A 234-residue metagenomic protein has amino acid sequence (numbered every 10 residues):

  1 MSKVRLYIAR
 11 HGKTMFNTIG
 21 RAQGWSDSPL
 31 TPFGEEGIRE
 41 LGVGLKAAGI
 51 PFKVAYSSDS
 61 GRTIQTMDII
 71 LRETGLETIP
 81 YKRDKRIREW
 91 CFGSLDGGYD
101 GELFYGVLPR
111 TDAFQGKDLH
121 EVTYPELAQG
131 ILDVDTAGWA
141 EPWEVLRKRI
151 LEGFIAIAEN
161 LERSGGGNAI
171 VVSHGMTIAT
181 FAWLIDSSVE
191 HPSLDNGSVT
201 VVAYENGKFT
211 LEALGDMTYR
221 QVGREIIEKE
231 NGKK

Functional and structural regions predicted by a protein language model:
S2-V4, W90-E102, R110-A113, E159-G167 (+1 more regions): Acidic, low-complexity terminal tails and accessory targeting/binding regions of phosphate-metabolizing enzymes
R5-A9, Y56, G165-S173: Beta-strand elements within well-structured catalytic alpha/beta cores of enzymes that handle phosphate/sulfate esters
Y7, K13-I69, W139-I150: Loop-to-helix element that buttresses phosphate recognition and phosphoryl-transfer chemistry
Y7, K82-D84, E212: General small-molecule cofactor/ligand-binding pocket signal
G12, G175-M176, G215-M217: Active-site metal-binding loops of divalent metal-dependent hydrolases
G42-D118: Phosphate-coordination/substrate-recognition cap region in phosphate-metabolizing enzymes
R110-V145: Short glycine/proline- and acidic residue-enriched helix-loop micro-motifs that form flexible lids or anion-recognition
L146-R149, F154-I155, G165-S187: Extended, basic/helix-rich recognition subdomains
